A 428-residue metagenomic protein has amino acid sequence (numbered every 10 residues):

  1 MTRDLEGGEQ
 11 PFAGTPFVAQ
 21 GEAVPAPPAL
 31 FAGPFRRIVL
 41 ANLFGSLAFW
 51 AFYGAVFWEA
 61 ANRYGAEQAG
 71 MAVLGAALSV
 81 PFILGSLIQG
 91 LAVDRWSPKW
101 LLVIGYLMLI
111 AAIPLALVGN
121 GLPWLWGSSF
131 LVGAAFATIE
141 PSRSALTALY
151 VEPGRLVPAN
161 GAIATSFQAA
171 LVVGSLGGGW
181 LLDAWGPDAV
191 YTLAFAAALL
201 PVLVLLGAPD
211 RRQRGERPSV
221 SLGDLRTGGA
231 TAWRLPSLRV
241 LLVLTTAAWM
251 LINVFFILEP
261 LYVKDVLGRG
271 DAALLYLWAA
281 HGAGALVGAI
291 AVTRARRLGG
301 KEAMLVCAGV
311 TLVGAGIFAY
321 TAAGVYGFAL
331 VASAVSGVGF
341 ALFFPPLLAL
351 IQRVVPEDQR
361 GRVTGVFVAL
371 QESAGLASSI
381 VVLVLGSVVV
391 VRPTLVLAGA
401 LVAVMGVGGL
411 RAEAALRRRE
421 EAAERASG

Functional and structural regions predicted by a protein language model:
M1-A29, A412-G428: Intrinsic disorder in cytosolic terminal tails and internal cytosolic loops of multi-pass membrane transporters
G21-V80, L235-H281: Helix-loop boundary and gating motifs at the non-cytosolic
L43, P123-T138, T246, F328-L342: Hydrophobic core of transmembrane alpha-helices in multi-pass small-molecule transporters, especially MFS/SLC-type
Q68-A69, P153-I163, D271, E357-F367: Loop-to-transmembrane helix entry/capping segments in MFS-fold secondary transporters and related SLC/MFSD carriers
L74-A77, P81-R95, K99-Y106, L115 (+6 more regions): C-terminal transmembrane bundle of multi-pass solute transporters/carriers
L122, I163-L205: Helix-loop-helix hairpin linking two adjacent transmembrane segments in secondary transporters
S128-A169: Cytoplasmic helix-loop-helix junction between adjacent transmembrane helices in 12-TM secondary transporters
L149, Y191, A197-V220, L410-A423: Helix-loop junctions on the cytosolic side of multi-pass membrane transporters, especially the intracellular loop
